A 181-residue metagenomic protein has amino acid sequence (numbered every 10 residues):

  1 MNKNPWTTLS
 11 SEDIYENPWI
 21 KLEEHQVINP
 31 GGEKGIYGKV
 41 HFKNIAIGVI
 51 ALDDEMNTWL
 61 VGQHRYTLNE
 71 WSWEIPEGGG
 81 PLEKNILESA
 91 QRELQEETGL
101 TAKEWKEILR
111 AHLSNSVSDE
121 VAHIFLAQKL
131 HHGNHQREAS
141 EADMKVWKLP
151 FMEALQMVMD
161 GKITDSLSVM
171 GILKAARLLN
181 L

Functional and structural regions predicted by a protein language model:
N2-P5, V40-K43, G48-R92, E138-S140: Conserved Nudix-box catalytic region and its N-terminal flanking loop in Nudix hydrolases and closely related
N2-W6, W71, L82, S116 (+1 more regions): Nudix hydrolase/Nudix homology domain
T7, T101-I108: A short coil-to-beta-strand element that immediately follows conserved catalytic motifs
S11-D13, L109-S114: Short, solvent-exposed loop/turn elements at beta->coil junctions and helix N-caps that rim active or binding pockets
S11-G48, D54: Acidic, metal-coordinating catalytic segment for phosphate/diphosphate chemistry, firing primarily on the Nudix
Q26-G31, S114-N134: Active-site-adjacent beta-strand/loop module that shapes the phosphate/pyrophosphate-binding cleft
E74, I124, K148: Short aromatic/basic micro-patch
K84-E88, E97-E104: Beta-rich strand-turn-strand
